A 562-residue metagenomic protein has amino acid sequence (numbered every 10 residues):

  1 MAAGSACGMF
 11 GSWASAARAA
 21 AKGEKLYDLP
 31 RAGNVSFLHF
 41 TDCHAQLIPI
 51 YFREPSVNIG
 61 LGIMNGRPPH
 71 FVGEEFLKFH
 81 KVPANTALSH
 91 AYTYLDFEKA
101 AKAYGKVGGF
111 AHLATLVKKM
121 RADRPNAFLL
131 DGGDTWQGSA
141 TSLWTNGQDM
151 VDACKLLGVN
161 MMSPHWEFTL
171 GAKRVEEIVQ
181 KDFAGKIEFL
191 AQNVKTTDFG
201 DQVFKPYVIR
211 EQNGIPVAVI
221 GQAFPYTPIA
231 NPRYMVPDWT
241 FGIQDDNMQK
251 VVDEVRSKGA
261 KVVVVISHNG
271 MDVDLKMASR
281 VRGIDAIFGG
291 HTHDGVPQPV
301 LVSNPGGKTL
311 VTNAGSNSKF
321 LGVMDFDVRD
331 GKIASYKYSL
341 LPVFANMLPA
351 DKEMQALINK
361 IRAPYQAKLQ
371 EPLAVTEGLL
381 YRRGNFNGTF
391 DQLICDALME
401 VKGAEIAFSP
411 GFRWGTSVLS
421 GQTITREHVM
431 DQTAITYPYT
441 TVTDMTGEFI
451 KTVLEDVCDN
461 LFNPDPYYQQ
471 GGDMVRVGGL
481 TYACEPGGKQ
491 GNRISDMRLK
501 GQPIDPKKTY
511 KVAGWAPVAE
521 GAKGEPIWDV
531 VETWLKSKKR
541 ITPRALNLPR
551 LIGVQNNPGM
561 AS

Functional and structural regions predicted by a protein language model:
G4, G8-A345, N385-A397, L461-N463 (+2 more regions): Acidic, metal/ion-coordinating pockets
G23-S36, F40, Q46-G62, K186-N193 (+4 more regions): Feature captures C-terminal
R67, E74-E75, F79-K81, T86-Y92 (+4 more regions): A short C-terminal boundary segment appended to hydrolase-like catalytic domains
A111, Q148, K173, D246 (+4 more regions): Generic alpha-helical secondary structure signal
T115, K119-A122, E177, K181 (+12 more regions): Charged/polar, solvent-exposed surface patches and flexible loops
T169-R174, K181, T240, G270 (+5 more regions): General structural signal for secondary-structure boundaries
P216, L379-L380, T481, P503: Short, solvent-exposed loop/turn motifs
